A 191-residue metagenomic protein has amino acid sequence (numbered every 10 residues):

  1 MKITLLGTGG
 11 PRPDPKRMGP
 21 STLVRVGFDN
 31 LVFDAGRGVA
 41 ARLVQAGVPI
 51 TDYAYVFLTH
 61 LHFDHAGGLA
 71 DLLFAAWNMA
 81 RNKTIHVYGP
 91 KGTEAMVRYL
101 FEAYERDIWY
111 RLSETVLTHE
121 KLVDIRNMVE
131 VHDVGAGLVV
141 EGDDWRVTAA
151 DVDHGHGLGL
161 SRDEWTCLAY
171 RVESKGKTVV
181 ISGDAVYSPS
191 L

Functional and structural regions predicted by a protein language model:
M1-V180: Binuclear metal-dependent hydrolase catalytic cores
G176-L191: Active-site-proximal loop/helix segments of hydrolase catalytic cores
